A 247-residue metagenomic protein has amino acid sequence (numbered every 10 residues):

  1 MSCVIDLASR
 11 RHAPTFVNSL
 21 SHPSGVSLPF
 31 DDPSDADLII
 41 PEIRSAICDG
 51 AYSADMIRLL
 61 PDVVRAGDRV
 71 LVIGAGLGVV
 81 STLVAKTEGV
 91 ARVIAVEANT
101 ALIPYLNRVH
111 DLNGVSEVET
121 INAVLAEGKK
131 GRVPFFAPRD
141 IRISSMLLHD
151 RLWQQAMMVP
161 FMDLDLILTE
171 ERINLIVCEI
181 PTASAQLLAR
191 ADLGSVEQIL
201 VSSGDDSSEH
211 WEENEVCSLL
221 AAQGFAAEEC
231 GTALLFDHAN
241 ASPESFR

Functional and structural regions predicted by a protein language model:
M1-N99, P104-Y105, D205, E212-V216 (+1 more regions): S-adenosyl-L-methionine
G25-A54, A126-L166: Glycine-rich adenosyl-binding loop in Rossmann-like folds that engage adenosine-containing cofactors
V84, L106, F135, L187-A191: Hydrophobic packing residues within well-ordered alpha-helices of enzyme cores
V93, E119, L175: Hydrophobic "anchor" residues on beta-strands that sit immediately upstream of conserved functional sites
L106-V118: Short, conserved SAM-binding/catalytic segment of Class I S-adenosyl-L-methionine-dependent methyltransferases
I121-A123, E229: Short loop/edge segments at beta-strand edges and connector loops that shape dinucleotide/nucleotide cofactor-binding
A123, M162, C178: Cofactor-binding loops of NAD(P)H-dependent oxidoreductases, dominated by short-chain dehydrogenase/reductases
I167-R247: Conserved acidic-Pro-Pro-aromatic motif
